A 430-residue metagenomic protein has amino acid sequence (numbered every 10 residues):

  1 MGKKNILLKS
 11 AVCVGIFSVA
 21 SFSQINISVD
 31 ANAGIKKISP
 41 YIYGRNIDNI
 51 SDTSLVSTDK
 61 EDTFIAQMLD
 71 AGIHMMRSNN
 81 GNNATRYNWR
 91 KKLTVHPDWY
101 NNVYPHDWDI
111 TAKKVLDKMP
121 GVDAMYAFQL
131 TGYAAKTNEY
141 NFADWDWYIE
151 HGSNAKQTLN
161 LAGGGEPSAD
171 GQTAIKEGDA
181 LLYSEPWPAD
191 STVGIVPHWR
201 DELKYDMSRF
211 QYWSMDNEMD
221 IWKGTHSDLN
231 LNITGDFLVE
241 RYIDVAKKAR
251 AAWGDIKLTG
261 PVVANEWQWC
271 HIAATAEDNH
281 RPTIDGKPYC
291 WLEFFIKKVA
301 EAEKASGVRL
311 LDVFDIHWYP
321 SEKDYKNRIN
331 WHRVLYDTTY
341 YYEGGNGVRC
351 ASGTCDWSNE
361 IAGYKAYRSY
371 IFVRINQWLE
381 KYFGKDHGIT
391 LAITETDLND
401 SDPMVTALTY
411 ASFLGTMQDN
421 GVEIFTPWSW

Functional and structural regions predicted by a protein language model:
M1-V12: Bacterial N-terminal signal peptides that target proteins for export
K4-I6, S57-F64, V405-L414: Composition- and surface-driven signal marking solvent-exposed, interaction-prone regions in large proteins
S10-S21: Bacterial N-terminal signal peptides
Q24-N330: N-terminal catalytic cores of secreted or lumenal carbohydrate-active enzymes
G235, R281-D285, Y289, I361-R368 (+1 more regions): Hydrophobic alpha-helical scaffolding
F237-E240, D244, R309, Y367-Y370 (+2 more regions): Generic recognition of stable, solvent-exposed alpha-helical segments in well-folded globular domains
I243-D255, D312, Y319-L398: Glycoside hydrolase catalytic-domain groove-lining segments
G388-W430: Aromatic/acidic polysaccharide-binding cleft in carbohydrate-active enzymes
